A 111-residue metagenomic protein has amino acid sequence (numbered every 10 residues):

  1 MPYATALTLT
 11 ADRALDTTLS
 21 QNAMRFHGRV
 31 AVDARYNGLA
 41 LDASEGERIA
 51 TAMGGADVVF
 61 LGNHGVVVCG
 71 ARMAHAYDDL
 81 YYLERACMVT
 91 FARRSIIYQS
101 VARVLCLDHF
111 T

Functional and structural regions predicted by a protein language model:
M1-T111: Glycine-rich flexible loops
